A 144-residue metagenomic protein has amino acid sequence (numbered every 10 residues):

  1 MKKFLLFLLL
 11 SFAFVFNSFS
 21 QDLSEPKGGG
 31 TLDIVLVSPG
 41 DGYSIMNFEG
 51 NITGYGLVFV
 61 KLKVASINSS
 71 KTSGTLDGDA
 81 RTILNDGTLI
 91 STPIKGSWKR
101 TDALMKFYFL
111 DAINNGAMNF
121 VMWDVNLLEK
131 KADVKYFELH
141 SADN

Functional and structural regions predicted by a protein language model:
M1-F4: Positively charged n-region of N-terminal signal peptides that target proteins for export
F7-V15: Bacterial N-terminal signal peptides
F19-N144: Beta-strand-enriched cores of mature, soluble protein domains
